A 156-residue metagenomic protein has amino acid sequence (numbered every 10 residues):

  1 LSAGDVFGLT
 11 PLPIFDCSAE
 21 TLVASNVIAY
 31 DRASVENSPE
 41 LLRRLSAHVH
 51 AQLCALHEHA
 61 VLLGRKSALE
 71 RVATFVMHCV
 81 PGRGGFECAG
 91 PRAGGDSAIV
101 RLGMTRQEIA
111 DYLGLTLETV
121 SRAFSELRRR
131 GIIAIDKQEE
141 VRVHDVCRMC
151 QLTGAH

Functional and structural regions predicted by a protein language model:
L1-E58: Cyclic-nucleotide recognition modules
E40-T116: Polybasic "coupling" helices that flank or enter modular domains
R83-P91, T105, E140-H156: Short, cationic-aromatic polyanion-contact patches
T119: Residues in the helix-turn-helix
F124-S125: Short, hydrophobic-biased segments on the C-terminal half of alpha helices that form "recognition helices"
G131: Glycine-centered, phosphate/nucleic-acid-interacting loop/turn motifs that mediate DNA/RNA or nucleotide
A134-K137: Beta-hairpin "wing" of winged helix-turn-helix
